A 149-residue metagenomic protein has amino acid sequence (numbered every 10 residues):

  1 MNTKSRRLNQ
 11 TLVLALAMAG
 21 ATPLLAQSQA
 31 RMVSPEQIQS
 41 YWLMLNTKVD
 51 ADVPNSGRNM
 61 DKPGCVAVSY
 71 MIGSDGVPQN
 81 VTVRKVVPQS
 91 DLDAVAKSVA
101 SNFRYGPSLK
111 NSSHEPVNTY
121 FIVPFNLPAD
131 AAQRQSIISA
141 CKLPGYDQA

Functional and structural regions predicted by a protein language model:
N2-V13: Bacterial N-terminal signal peptides that target proteins for export
T11-A21: Bacterial N-terminal signal peptides
T22-A26: Sec/Tat signal peptide C-region and signal peptidase I cleavage site
S28-S69, V95-Q148: Short proline/glycine- and basic residue-enriched helix-capping loop/turn segments at helix->loop/beta transitions
N55-S56, K85-D91: A short acidic/small-residue loop/turn micro-motif
S74: Short, ordered coil/turn segments that flank beta-strands lining enzyme active or ligand-binding pockets
